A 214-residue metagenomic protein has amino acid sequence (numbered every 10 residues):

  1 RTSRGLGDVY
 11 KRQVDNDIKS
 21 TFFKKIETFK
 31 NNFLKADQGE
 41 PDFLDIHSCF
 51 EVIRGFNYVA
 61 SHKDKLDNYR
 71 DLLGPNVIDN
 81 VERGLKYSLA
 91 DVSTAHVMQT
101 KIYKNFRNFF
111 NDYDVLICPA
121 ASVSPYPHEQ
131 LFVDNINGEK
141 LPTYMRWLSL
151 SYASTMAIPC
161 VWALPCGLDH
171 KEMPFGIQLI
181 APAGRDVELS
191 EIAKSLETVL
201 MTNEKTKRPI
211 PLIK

Functional and structural regions predicted by a protein language model:
R1-Y10: Single conserved hydrophobic/aromatic residue that forms the stacking wall/gate of nucleotide- or nucleobase-binding
D8, F23-T28, Y87, V92-S93 (+2 more regions): Structural helix-boundary/capping segments
R12-D42: Acidic-enriched catalytic cores of C-N bond-cleaving enzymes acting on peptides and small amides
K35-F50, V81-G84: Short connector loops at secondary-structure junctions
I53-R107, P119, V123, A163-C166 (+1 more regions): Short helix-loop capping/hinge segments that flank enzyme active sites or metal/cofactor-binding pockets
R107, L141-P165: Small-aliphatic-rich amphipathic alpha-helix that forms the alpha element of a beta-alpha
D114-V115: Short, Asp-centered acidic motifs that coordinate Mg2+ and/or phosphate in catalytic or ligand-binding sites
Y126-W147: Short, surface-exposed loop/helix-turn segments at secondary-structure junctions that function as lids/hinges flanking
